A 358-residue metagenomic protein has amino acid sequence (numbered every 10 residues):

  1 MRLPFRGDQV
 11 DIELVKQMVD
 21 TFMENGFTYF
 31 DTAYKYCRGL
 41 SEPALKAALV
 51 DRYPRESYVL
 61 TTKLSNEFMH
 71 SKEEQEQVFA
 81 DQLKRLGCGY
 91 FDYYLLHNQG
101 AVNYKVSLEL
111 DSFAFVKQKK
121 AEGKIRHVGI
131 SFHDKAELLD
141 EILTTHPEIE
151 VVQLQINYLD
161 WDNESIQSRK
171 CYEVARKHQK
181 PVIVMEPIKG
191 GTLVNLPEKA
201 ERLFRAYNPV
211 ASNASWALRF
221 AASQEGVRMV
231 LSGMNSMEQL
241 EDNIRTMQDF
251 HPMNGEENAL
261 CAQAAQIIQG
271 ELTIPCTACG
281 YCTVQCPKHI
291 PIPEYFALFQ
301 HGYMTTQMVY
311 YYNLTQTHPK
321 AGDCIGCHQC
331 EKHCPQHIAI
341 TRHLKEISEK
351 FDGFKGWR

Functional and structural regions predicted by a protein language model:
M1-Y58, F115, A121: N-terminal binding-site loop/beta-alpha segment at the start of enzyme catalytic domains that lines or forms
R6, E13, D20, E24 (+4 more regions): Glycine/proline-rich, positively charged, aromatic-decorated active-site loop/lid region on the catalytic face
D20-M23, F27-T28, A47, K170-R358: Structured C-terminal cap/extension of enzyme domains
Y29-Y36, R126-I130, Q153, M229-L231 (+1 more regions): Short catalytic-loop micro-motif centered on adjacent basic/acidic residues
D31-T32, T62, V184: Hydrophobic residues in well-ordered beta-strands that form the structural core
Y34-C37, L95-N98, F132, Q155-I156 (+3 more regions): Residues that line or immediately flank small-molecule/substrate-binding pockets and catalytic motifs
Y36, R52, E56-K72, H97: Structural motif corresponding to the early beta-alpha repeats
S41-L45, K135-D140, L240: Short, well-ordered alpha-helical microsegments
